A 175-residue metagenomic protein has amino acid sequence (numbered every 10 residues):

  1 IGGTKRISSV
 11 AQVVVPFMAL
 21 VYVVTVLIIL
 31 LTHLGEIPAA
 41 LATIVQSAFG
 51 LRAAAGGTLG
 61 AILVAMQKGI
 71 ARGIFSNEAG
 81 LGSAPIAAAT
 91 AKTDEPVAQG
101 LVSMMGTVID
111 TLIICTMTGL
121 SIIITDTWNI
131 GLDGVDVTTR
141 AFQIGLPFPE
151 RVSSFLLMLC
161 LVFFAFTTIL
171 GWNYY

Functional and structural regions predicted by a protein language model:
I1, I28-A39, Q46-E95, L101 (+1 more regions): Hydrophobic, membrane-embedded alpha-helices of multi-pass small-molecule transporters
I1, V14-V24, I28, I109 (+3 more regions): Lipid-exposed faces of alpha-helical membrane segments in multi-pass integral membrane proteins
I1-V45, Y175: Membrane-interface loop-to-helix entry segments
I7-V14, I37-A48, I62, M66 (+2 more regions): Hydrophobic alpha-helical segments of integral membrane proteins, encompassing both true transmembrane helices
V14, G60, V64, K68 (+7 more regions): Alpha-helical transmembrane segments of multi-pass membrane proteins, especially transporters and channels
T25-T43, A55-G57, T90-T93, M105 (+1 more regions): Extracellular/periplasmic helix-exit of transmembrane alpha-helices
I37, L51, M117-Y175: Transmembrane alpha-helical segments and their short flanking loops that form helix-hairpins/helix-helix interfaces
A53, I70, I74-E78, T107-T116 (+2 more regions): Hydrophobic transmembrane alpha-helical segments of multi-pass transport and channel proteins
